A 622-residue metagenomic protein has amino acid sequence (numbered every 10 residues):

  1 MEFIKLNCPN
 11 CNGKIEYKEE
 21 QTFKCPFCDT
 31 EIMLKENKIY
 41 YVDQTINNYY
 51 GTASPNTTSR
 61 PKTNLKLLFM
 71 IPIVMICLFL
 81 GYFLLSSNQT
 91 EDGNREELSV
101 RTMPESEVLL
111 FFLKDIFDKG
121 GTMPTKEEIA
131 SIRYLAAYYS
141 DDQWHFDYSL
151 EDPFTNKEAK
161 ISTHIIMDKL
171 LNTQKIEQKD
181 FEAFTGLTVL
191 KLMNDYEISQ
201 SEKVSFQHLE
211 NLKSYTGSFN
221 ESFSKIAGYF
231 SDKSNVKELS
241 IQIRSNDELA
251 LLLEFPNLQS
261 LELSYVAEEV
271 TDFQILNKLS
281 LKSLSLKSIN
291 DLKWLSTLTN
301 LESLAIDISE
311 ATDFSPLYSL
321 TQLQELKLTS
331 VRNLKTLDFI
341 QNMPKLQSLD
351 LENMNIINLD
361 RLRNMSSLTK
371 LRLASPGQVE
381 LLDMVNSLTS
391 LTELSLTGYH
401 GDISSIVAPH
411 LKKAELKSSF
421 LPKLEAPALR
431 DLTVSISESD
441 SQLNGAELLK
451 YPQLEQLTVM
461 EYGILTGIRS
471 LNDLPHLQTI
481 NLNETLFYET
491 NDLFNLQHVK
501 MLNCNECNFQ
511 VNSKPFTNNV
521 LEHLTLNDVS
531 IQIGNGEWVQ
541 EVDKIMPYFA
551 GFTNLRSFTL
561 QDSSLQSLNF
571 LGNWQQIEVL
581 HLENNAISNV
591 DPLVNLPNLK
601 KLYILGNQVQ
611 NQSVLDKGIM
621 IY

Functional and structural regions predicted by a protein language model:
F3-K5, T22: Residues immediately within or flanking Cys/His clusters that coordinate Zn2+ in small zinc-binding modules
C8-C11, C25-C28: Short cysteine-rich clusters marking metal-coordination/redox-active sites
K14-K18, L34-K35: Short, non-ligating residues that shape and space the ligands of small metal-coordination modules and catalytic
C28-I39: Short Cys/His-rich micro-motifs in 6-15 aa windows
R60-Q89: Alpha-helical transmembrane anchor segments and their immediate juxtamembrane flanks, especially terminal single-pass
D92-M123, Y139: Surface-exposed cap/linker segments adjacent to membranes
Y134-D180, G186-S205, N211-I226, N235-E248 (+19 more regions): Concave beta-strand-loop units of leucine-rich repeat
F181-F184, K203-F206, F230, L252 (+16 more regions): Hydrophobic anchor residues at the C-terminal helix/turn of individual leucine-rich repeat
